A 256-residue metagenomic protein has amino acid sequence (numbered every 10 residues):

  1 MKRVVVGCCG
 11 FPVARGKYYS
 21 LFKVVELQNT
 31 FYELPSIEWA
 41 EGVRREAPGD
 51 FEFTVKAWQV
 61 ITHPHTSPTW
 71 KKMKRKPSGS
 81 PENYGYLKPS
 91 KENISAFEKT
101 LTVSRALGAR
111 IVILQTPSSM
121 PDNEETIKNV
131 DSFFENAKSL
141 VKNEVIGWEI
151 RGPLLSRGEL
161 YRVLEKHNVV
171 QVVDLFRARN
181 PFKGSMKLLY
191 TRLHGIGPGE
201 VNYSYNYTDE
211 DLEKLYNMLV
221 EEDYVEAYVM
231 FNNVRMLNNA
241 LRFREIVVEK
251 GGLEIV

Functional and structural regions predicted by a protein language model:
M1-V256: Residues lining hydrophobic/aromatic ligand-binding pockets adjacent to catalytic sites
